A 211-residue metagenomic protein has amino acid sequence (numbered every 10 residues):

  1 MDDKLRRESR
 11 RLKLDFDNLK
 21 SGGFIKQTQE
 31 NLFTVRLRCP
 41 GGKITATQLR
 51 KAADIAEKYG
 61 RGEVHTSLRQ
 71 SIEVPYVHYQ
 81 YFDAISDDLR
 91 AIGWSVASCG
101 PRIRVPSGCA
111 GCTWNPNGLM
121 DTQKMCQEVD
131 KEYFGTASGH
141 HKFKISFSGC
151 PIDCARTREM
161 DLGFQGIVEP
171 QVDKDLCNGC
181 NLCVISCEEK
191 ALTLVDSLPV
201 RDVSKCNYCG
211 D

Functional and structural regions predicted by a protein language model:
M1-K51: N-terminal basic/disordered segments at the start of proteins
E8-S9, V35-P170, D175-N178: Small-residue-enriched alpha-helical segments and adjacent helix-cap loops that form tight helix-helix packing
L19, Q27, A84-I85, D211: Generic signature of intrinsically disordered, low-complexity segments enriched in small/polar residues
G22-F24, N31-L32, G42, G100 (+3 more regions): Glycine-centered flexibility motif
F24-Q29, G60-T66, K190-T193: Short, flexible, solvent-exposed loop/turn segments with mixed acidic/basic and small polar residues
V172, R201-D202: Hydrophobic face of beta-strands forming the core of extended beta-sheets/solenoids, especially the left-handed
L182-P199, K205-D211: Iron-sulfur cluster-binding cysteine motifs and their immediate structural context in ferredoxin-like electron-transfer
